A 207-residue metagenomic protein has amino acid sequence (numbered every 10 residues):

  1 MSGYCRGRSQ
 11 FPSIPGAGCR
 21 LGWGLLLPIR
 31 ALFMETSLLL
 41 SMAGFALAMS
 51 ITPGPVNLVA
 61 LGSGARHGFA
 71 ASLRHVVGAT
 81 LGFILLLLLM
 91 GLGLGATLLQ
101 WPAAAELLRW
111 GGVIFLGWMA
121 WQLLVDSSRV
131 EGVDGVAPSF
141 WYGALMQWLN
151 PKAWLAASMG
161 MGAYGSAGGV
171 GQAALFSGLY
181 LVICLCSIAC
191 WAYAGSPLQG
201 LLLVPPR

Functional and structural regions predicted by a protein language model:
T36-A103, M159-F176: Juxtamembrane transmembrane-helix termini in multi-pass membrane transport proteins
V56, G82, L86-L94, L116-M119 (+2 more regions): Alpha-helical transmembrane segments and their lipid-water interface positions in multi-pass membrane proteins
L99-S128, C184-W191, Q199-R207: Selective transmembrane alpha-helices of multi-pass membrane proteins
V125-P138: Flexible cytoplasmic inter-helical loops of multi-pass small-molecule transporters
Q147-L155: Selected transmembrane alpha-helices and immediately adjacent juxtamembrane segments of polytopic inner-membrane
